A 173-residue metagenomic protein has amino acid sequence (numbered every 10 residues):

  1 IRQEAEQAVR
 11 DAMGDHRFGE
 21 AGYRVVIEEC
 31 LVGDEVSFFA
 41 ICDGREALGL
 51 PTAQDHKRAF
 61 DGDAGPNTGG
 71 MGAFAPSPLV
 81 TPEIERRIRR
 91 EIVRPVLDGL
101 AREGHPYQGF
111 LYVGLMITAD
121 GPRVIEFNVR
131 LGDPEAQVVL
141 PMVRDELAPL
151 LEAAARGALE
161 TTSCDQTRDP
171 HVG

Functional and structural regions predicted by a protein language model:
I1-A136: Internal nucleotide-binding/catalytic subdomain
M13-R17, I92, R144, L151 (+2 more regions): Generic secondary-structure transition motif, activating predominantly at the C-termini of alpha-helices
I27, R144, V172-G173: Generic low-polarity alpha-helical segments
V80-E85, D145, R156-C164: General structural signal for secondary-structure boundaries
A136-L147: Helical (often loop-to-helix) elements that flank the catalytic cores of nucleotide-handling enzymes
L151-G173: A glycine-rich beta-turn/hairpin centered on an aromatic-Pro dipeptide
